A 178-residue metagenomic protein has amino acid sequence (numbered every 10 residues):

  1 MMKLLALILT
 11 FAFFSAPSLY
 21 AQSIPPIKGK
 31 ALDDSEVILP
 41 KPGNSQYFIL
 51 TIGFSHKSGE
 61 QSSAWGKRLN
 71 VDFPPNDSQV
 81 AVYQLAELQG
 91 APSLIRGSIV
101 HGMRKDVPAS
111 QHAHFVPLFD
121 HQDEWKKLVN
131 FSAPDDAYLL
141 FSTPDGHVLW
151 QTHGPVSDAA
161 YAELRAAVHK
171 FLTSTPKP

Functional and structural regions predicted by a protein language model:
M1-L5: Positively charged n-region of N-terminal signal peptides that target proteins for export
A6-A16: Bacterial N-terminal signal peptides
S18-S23: Boundary at the C-terminal end of the N-terminal hydrophobic targeting segment
K28-Y47: A short beta-strand-turn-helix
P42-S62: Short active-site neighborhood of thiol/selenol oxidoreductases, capturing the structured segment around
S58-P108: Structural microenvironment flanking redox-active thiols in thiol-disulfide oxidoreductases
A81-L85, S98-P134: Short, internal strand/loop/helix patches that form the active-site neighborhood or redox-interaction surface
K126, D135-P178: Thiol-/selenol-based redox modules, centered on thioredoxin-like and closely related oxidoreductase domains
